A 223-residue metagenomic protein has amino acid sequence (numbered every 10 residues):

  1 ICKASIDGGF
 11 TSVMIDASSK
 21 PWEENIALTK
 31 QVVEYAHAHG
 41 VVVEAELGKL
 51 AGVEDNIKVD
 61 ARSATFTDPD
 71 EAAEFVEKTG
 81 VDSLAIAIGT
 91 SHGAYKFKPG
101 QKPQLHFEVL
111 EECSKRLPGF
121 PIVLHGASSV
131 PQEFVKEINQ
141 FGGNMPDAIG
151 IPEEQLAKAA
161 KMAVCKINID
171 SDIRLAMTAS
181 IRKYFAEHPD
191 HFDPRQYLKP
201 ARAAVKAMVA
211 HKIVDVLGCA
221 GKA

Functional and structural regions predicted by a protein language model:
I1-P121, Q132-E137, F141-I149, E153 (+4 more regions): Alpha/beta enzyme core
L124-S129: Short catalytic/ligand-gating loop segments at beta-alpha or beta-beta junctions within enzyme catalytic domains
Q140-G143, I151-A223: C-terminal alpha-helical cap/extension of soluble enzyme domains
